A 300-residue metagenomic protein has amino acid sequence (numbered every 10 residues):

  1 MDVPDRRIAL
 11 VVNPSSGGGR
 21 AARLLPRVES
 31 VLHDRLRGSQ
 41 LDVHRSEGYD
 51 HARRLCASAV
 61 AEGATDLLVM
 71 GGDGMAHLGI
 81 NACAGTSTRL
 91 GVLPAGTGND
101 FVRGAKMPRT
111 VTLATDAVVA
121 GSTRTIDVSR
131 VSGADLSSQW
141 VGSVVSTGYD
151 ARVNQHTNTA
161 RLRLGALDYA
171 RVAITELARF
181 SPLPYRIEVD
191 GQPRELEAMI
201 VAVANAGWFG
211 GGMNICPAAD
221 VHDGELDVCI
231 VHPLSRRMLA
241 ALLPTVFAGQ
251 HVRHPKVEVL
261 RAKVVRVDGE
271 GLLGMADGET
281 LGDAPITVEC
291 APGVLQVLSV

Functional and structural regions predicted by a protein language model:
M1-L67, H77, T112: ATP/NTP phosphate-donor binding region
A9, R35, S46, R54 (+2 more regions): Catalytic core of DAGKc-family lipid kinases
P14, M70-G72, A95: Glycine-rich beta-strand-to-loop/alpha-helix junction loops that act as flexible
S146, D150, A202-I215, T280: Glycine-rich phosphate/pyrophosphate-binding beta-alpha loops
R161-D168, G211-G212, P217-M238: Gly/Ser/Thr-rich active-site loops/lids in small-molecule metabolic enzymes that frequently grip phosphoryl groups
S181-L183, E197-M199, H222-L226, R261-K263: A generic structural signal for short beta-strands and their flanking turns/coil linkers
V189, D220, I230-V300: ATP/nucleoside-binding phosphotransfer catalytic cores, i.e., glycine-rich phosphate-binding loops
